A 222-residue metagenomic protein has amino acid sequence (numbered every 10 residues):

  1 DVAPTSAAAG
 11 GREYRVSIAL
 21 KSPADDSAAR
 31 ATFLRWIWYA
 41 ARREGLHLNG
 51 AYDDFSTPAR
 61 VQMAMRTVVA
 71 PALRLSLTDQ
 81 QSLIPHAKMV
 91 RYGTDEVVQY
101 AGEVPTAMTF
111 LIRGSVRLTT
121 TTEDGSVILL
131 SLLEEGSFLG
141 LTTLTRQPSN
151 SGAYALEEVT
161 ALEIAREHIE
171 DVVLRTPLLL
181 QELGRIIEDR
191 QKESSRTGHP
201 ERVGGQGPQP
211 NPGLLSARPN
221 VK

Functional and structural regions predicted by a protein language model:
V2-E96, S195-K222: Solvent-exposed, non-transmembrane regulatory segments of membrane-associated proteins
K21-P23, T121-E123, E158: Short coil/turn motifs at secondary-structure junctions
A28, T32, W36, P148 (+3 more regions): Charged, alpha-helix-enriched surfaces in structured cytosolic catalytic cores of large nucleotide-utilizing machines
W38, E167-P208: A small-molecule sensor/coupling module
M63-L129, E135-L141, S149-S151: Regulatory nucleotide-sensing modules
Q99, L162, E170: Nucleotide phosphate-binding site architecture
E134-E135, A165: A secondary-structure boundary/capping signal
T145-E167: Ligand-binding loop in jelly-roll beta-barrel domains
